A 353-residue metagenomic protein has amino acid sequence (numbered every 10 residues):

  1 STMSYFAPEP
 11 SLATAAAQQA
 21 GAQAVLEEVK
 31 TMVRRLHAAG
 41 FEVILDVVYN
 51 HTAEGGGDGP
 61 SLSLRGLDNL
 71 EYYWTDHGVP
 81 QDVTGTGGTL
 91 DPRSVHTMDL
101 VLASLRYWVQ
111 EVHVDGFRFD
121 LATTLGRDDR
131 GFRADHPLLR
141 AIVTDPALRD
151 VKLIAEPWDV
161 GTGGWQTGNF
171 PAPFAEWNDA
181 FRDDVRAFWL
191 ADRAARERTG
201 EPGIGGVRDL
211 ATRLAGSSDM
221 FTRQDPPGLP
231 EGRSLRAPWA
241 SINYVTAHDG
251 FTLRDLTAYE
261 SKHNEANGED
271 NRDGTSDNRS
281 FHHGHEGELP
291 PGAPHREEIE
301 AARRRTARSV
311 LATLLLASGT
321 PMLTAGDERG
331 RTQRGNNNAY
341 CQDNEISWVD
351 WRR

Functional and structural regions predicted by a protein language model:
S1, L67, G78, G85 (+5 more regions): Residue-level signal for pocket-adjacent positions within structured domains
S1-V114, R118-A147, K152, G163-G164 (+1 more regions): Substrate-binding/active-site clefts of carbohydrate-active enzymes
H113, D128, A134-A325, Y340: Conserved alpha/beta catalytic core and glycan-binding cleft of carbohydrate-active enzymes
H295, W351-R352: Carbohydrate-binding surfaces of carbohydrate-active enzymes
T324-R329, Q333-G335: Short acidic/histidine-rich active-site segments
Y340-W351: Acyl/amide activation-and-transfer machinery of modular secondary-metabolite enzymes
